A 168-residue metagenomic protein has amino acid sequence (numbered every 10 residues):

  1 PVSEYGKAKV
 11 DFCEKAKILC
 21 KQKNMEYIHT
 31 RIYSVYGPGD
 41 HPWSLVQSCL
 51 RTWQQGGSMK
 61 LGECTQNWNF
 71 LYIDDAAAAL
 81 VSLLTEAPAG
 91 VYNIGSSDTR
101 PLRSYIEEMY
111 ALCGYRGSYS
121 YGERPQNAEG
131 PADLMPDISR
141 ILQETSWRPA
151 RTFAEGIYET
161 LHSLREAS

Functional and structural regions predicted by a protein language model:
V2-E4, S44: Active-site loop-to-helix junction immediately N-terminal to the catalytic Tyr of the SDR YXXXK motif in Rossmann-fold
Y5, K9: Active-site YXXXK catalytic motif of short-chain dehydrogenase/reductase
V10, E14-W68, I73-A77, E108-Y110: NAD(P)-dependent short-chain dehydrogenase/reductase
W53-S168: C-terminal substrate-binding subdomain of Rossmann-fold SDR/epimerase-dehydratase oxidoreductases
